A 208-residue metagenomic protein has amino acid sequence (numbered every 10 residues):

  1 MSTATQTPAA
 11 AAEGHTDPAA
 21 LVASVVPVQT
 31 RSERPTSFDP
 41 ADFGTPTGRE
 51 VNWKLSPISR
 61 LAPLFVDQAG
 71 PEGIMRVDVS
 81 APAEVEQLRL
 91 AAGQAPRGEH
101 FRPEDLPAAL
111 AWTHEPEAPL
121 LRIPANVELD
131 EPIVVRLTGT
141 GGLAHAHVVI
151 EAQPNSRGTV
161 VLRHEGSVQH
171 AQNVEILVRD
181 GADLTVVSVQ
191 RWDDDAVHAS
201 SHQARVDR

Functional and structural regions predicted by a protein language model:
M1-R208: Glycine-rich and polybasic anion-binding loops at the starts of cofactor/ligand-binding domains
